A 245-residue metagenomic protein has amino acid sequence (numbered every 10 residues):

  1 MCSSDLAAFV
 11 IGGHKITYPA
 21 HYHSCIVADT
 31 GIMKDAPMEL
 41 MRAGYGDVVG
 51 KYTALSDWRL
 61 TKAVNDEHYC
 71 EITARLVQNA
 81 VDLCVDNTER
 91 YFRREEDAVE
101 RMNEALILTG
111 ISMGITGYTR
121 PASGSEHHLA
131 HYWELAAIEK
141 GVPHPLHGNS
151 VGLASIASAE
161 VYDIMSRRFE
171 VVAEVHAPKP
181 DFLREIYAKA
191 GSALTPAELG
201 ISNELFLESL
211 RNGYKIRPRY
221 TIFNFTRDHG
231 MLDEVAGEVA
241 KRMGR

Functional and structural regions predicted by a protein language model:
S4-V81: A glycine/threonine-rich phosphate-anchoring loop and its flanking beta-alpha core in nucleotide/phosphate-binding
C25-A28, L153-S155, P196: Short hydrophobic-aromatic micro-motifs
R42, W58, V81, V99 (+5 more regions): Alpha-helix initiation and N-capping motif
V48, M165-R245: C-terminal charged capping/lid subdomain of soluble metabolic enzymes
D66, H128, G230: A glycine-rich phosphate-binding loop feature that marks nucleotide/adenosyl-phosphate handling sites
R75-I186: Active-site segments that bind and position negatively charged phosphate/pyrophosphate groups
